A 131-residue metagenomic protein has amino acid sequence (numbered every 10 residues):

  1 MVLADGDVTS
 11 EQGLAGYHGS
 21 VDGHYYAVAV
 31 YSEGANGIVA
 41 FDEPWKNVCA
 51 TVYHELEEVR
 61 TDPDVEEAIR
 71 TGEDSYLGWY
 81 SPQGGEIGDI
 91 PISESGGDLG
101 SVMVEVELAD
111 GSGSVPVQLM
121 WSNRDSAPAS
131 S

Functional and structural regions predicted by a protein language model:
M1-S131: N-terminal pro-sequences and low-complexity stem/linker regions of secreted or lumenal proteins
